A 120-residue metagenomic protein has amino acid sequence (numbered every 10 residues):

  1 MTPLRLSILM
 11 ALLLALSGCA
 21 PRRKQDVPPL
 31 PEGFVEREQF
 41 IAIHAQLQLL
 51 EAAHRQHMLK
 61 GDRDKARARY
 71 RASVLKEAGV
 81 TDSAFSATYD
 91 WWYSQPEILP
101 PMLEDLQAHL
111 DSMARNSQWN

Functional and structural regions predicted by a protein language model:
M1-I8: Bacterial N-terminal signal peptides that target proteins for export
L6, F40-I41, F85: Short functional linear motifs
S7, K24-Q25: Small/flexible residues
A15-G18: C-terminal motif of bacterial Sec signal peptides marking the signal peptidase cleavage site
A20-R22: Bacterial signal peptide processing site
D26-V80: Short N-proximal segments of mature Sec-exported proteins
M58-N120: Compact alpha-helical subdomains of small soluble proteins
